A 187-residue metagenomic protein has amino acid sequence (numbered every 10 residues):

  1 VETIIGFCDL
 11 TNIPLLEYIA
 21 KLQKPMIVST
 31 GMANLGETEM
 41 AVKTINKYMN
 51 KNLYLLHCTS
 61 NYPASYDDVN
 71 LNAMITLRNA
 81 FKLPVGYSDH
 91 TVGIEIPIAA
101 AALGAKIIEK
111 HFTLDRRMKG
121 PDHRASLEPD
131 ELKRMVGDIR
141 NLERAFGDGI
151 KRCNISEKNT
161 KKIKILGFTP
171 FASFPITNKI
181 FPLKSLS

Functional and structural regions predicted by a protein language model:
V1-S187: Catalytic cores and adjacent flexible loops of soluble metabolic enzymes that perform enolate/carbanion chemistry on
